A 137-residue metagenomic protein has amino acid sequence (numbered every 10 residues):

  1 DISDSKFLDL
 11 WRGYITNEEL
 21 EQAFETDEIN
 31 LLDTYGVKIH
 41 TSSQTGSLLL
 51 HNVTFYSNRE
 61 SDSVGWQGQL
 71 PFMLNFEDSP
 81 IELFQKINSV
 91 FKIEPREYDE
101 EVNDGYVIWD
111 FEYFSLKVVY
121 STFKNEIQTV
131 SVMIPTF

Functional and structural regions predicted by a protein language model:
I2-L49, L74-F137: A cross-family detector of function-defining hotspots
Q44-L70: Short basic alpha-helical hairpin corresponding to helix-turn-helix/winged-helix-like nucleic-acid-binding
